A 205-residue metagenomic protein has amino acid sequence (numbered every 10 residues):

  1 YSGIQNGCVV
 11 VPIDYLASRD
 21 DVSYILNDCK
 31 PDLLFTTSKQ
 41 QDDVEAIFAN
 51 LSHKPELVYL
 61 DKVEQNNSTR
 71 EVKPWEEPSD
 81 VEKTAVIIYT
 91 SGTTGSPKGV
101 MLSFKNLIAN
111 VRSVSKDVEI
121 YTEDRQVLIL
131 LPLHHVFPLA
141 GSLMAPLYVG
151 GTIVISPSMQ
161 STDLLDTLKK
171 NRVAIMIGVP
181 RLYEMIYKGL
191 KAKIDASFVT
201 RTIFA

Functional and structural regions predicted by a protein language model:
Y1-N6, D28, L147-Y148, Y187: Short hydrophobic alpha-helices that are characteristic scaffold elements of the AMP-binding
G3, L34, T84, T90-T93 (+2 more regions): Conserved S/T- and glycine-rich ATP-binding loop of Class I adenylate-forming
Q5-N67: Structural core segment of the AMP-binding/adenylate-forming
G7, G92-T93, G150: Conserved G/P- and acidic residue-centered "switch" motifs that form tight phosphate/ATP-binding loops in soluble
K39-V81, L190-A205: ANL superfamily adenylate-forming
R70-Y89, S96, I120-Q126: Conserved pre-ATP/AMP-binding loop-to-beta segment of ANL
A85-V111: Conserved AMP-binding A3 loop
I108-Q126, L133-A205: Conserved AMP-binding/adenylation subdomain of ANL enzymes
